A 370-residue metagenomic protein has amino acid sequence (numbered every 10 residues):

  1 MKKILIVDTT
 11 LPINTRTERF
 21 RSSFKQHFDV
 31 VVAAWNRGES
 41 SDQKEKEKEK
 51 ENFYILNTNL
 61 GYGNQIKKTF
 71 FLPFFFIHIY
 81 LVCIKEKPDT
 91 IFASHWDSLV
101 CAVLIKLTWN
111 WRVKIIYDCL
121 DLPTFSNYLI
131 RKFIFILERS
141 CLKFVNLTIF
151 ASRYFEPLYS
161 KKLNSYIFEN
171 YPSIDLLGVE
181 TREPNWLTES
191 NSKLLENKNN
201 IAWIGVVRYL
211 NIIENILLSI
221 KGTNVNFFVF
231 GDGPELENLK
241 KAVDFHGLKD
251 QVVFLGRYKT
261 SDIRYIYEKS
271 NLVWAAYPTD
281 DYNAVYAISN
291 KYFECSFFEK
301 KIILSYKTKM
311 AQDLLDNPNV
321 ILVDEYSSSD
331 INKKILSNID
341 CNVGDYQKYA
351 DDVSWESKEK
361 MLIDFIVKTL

Functional and structural regions predicted by a protein language model:
M1-Q43, L147, E214, L218: N-terminal subdomain of nucleotide-sugar transferases
L5, I149, E189-I220, F227-F228: Conserved donor-binding/catalytic core segment of Leloir-type glycosyltransferases
T9-I13, G63, V113-R131, L147 (+1 more regions): A short, histidine- and acid-enriched strand-loop-helix "catalytic/donor-clamping" loop that lines the nucleotide-sugar
A34, Y54, E138-E196: Donor nucleotide-sugar binding/catalytic pocket of nucleotide-sugar-dependent glycosyltransferases
I77-I84, V100, L104-N110, Y117 (+2 more regions): Membrane-proximal helix-turn-helix segments that form the acceptor-binding/catalytic region of lipid-linked
W186, E325-I331, I339-T369: A charged, aromatic-enriched C-terminal amphipathic alpha-helix characteristic of glycosyltransferases across folds
K198, E237-Y265: Nucleotide-activated donor-binding/catalytic signature segment of Leloir-type glycosyltransferases, i.e., the conserved
L210-N211, S261-I266, A275-E294, I303-Q312: Nucleotide-sugar-dependent
